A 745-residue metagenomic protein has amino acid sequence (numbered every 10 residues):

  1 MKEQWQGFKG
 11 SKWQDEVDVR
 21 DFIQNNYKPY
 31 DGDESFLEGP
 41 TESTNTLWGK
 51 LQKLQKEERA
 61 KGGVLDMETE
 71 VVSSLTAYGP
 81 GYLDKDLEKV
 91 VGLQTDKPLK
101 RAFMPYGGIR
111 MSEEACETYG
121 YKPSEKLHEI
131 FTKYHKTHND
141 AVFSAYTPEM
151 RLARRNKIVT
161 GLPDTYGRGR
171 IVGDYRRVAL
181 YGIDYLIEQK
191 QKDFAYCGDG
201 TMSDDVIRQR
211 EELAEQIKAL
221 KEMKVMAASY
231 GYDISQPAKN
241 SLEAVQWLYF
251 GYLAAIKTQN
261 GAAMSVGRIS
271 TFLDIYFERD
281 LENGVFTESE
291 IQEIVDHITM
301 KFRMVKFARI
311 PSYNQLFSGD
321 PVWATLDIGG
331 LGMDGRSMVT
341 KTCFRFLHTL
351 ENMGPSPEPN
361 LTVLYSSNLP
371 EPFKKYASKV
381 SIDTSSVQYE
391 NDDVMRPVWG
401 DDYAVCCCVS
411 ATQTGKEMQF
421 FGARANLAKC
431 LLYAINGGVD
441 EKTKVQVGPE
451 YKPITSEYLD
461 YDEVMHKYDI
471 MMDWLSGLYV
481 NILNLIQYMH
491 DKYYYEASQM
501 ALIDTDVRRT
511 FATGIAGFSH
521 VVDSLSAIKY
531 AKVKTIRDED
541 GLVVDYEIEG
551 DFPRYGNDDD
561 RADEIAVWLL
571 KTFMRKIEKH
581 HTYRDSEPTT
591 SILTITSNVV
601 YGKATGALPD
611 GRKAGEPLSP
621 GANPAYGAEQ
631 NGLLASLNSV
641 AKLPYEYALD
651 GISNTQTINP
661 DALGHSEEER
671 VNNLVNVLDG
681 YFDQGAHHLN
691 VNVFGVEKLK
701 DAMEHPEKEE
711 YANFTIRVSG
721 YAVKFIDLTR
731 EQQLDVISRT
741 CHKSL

Functional and structural regions predicted by a protein language model:
K2-L745: Conserved catalytic cores of very large enzyme subunits
